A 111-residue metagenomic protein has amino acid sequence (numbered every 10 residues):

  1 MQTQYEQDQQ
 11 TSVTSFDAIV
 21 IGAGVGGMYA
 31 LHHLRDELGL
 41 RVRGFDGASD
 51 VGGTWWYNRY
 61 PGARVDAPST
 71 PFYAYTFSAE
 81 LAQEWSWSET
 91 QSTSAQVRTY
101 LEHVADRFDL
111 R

Functional and structural regions predicted by a protein language model:
M1-F16: A short, basic/flexible loop-to-alpha-helix module at the beginning of a structural domain
Q2, V25, T54-N58, V104: Short amphipathic alpha-helical surface micro-motifs
V13-G44: N-terminal Rossmann-like FAD-binding beta1-loop-alpha1 element of flavoenzymes
M28, V51-G52: Catalytic P-loop NTPase motifs of RecA-like helicase/translocase cores
H32, R98-A105: Non-transmembrane alpha-helical segments in soluble domains of secreted/periplasmic/extracellular proteins
R43, S49-D50: K/E-rich alpha-helical interaction surfaces of small helical-bundle regulatory domains
S49, W56-Y100: Glycine-rich active-site loop/strand segments that organize a redox cofactor
D106-R111: A conserved beta-strand/loop element that lines the FAD pocket in flavoprotein oxidoreductases
